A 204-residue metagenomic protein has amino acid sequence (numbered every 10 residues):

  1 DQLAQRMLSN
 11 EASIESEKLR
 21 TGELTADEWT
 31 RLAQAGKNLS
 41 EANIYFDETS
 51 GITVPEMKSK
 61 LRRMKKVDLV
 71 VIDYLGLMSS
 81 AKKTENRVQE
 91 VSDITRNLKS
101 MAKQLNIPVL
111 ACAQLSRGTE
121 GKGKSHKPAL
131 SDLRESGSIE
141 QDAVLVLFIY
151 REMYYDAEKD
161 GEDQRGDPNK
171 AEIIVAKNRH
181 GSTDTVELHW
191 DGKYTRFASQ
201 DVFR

Functional and structural regions predicted by a protein language model:
D1-A4, F46-E172, K193-R204: P-loop NTPase motor core
D1-K66, S80, T185-H189: Cytosolic-facing regulatory segments adjacent to core modules
S40, N169, H180-S182: Short flexible coil/turn linkers enriched for glycine and charged/polar residues that connect secondary-structure
S138, N178-H180: Short polar/acidic secondary-structure junctions
E172-A176, H189: C-terminal helical "lid" of AAA+/P-loop NTPase domains
S182-T185, F197: Intrinsically disordered, low-complexity acidic/polar segments
